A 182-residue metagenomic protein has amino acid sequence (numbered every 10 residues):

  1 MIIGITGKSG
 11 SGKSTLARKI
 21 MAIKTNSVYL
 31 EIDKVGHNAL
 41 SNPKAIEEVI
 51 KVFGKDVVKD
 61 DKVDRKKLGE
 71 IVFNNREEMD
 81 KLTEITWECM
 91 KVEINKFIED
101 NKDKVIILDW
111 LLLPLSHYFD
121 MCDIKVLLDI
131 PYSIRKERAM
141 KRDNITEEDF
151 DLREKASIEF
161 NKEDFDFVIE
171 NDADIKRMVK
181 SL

Functional and structural regions predicted by a protein language model:
I5: Hydrophobic anchor at the beta1->P-loop junction of P-loop NTPases
K8: P-loop (Walker A) phosphate-binding loop of NTP-binding proteins
S11: ATP-binding Walker
S14: Walker A/P-loop
K34-K102: ATP-dependent small-molecule kinase phosphotransfer cores that center on conserved nucleotide phosphate-binding segments
E93-D100, V105-R138: ATP-dependent NMP and nucleoside kinases share a basic, alpha-helical "lid"
K102, F119-M121, K141-L182: Small-molecule kinase domains that catalyze NTP-dependent phosphoryl transfer to phosphate-bearing small molecules
